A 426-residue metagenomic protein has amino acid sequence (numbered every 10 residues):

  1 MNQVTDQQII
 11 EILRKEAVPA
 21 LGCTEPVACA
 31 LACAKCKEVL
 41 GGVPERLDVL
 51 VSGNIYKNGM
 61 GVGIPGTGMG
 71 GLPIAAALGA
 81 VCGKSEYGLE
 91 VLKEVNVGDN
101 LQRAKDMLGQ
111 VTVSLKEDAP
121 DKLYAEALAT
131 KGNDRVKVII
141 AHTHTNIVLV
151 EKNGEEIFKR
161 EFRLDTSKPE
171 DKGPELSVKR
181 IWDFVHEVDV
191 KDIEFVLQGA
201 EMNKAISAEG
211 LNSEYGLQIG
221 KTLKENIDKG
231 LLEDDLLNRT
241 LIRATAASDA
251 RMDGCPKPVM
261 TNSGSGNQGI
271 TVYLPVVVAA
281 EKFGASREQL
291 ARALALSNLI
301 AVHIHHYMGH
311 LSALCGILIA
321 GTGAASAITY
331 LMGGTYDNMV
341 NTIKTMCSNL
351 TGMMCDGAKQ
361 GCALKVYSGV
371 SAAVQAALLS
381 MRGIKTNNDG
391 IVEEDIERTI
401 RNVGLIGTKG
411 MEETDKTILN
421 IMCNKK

Functional and structural regions predicted by a protein language model:
M1-I10, G41-I55, D235-G254, S286-I304 (+1 more regions): Acidic-glycine-rich active-site phosphate/pyrophosphate-binding loop
D6, L21-T24, G53-I55, T143-T145 (+7 more regions): A structural signal for small-residue-enriched, beta-sheet-centric alpha/beta enzyme cores and oligomeric scaffold folds
I9-P19, N54-V62, A250-T261, A301-L311 (+1 more regions): Glycine/charged-rich beta-loop-alpha catalytic/anionic-binding loops adjacent to active sites
P19-K35, K257-L274, C315-I319: Conserved phosphate/anionic-ligand binding catalytic regions in large, soluble enzymes, centered on
A30-A129: Early transmembrane hairpin of solute transport permeases
K37-V39, A279-R292, L296, V302-S368 (+1 more regions): Hydrophobic alpha-helical bundle architecture
V43-L47, Y87-L92, T112-L115, K191-L197 (+8 more regions): Flexible, glycine/charged-enriched surface loops at secondary-structure junctions
L108-G254, L419-K426: Signature of multi-pass transmembrane helix bundles
